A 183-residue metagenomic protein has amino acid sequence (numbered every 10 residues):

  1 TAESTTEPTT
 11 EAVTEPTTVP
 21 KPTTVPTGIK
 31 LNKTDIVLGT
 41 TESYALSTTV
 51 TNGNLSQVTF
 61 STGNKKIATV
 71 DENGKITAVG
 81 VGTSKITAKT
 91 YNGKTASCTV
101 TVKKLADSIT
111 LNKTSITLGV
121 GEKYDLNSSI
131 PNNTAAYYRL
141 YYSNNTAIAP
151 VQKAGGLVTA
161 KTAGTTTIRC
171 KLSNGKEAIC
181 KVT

Functional and structural regions predicted by a protein language model:
T1-T183: Extracytoplasmic soluble-region selector
